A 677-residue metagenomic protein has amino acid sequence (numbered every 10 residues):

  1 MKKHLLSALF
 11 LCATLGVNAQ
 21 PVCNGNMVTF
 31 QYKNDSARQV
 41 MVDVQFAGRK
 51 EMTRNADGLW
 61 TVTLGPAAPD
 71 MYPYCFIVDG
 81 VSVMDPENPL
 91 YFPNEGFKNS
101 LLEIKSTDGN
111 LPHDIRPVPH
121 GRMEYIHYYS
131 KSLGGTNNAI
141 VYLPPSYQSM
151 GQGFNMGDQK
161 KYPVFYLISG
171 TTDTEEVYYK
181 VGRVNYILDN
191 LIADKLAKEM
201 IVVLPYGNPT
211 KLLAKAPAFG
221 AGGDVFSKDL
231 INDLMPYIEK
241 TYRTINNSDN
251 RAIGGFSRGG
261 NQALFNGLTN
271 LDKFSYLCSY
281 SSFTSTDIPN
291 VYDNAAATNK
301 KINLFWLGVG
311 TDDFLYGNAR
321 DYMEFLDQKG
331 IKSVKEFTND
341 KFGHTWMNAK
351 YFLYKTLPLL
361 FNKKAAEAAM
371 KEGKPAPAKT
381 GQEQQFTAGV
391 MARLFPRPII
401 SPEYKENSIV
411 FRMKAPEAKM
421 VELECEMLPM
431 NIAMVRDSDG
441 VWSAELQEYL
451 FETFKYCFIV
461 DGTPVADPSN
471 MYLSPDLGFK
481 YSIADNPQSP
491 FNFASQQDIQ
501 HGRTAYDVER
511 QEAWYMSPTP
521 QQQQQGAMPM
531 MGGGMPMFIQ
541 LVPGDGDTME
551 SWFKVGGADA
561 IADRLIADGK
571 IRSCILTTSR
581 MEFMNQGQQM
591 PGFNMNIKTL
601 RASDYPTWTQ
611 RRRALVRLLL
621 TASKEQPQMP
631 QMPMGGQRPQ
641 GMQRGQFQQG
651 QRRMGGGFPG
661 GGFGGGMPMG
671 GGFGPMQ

Functional and structural regions predicted by a protein language model:
H4-L15: Sec-dependent N-terminal signal peptides
V17-A19: Boundary at the C-terminal end of the N-terminal hydrophobic targeting segment
C23-R49, R54-Q384, Y404-M420, E426-M430 (+4 more regions): Non-catalytic cap/lid and distal C-terminal segments of serine-dependent acyl enzymes
M391-P396: Short, solvent-exposed loop/edge segments of extracellular or virion-exposed proteins
P398-I400: N-terminal secretory signal peptides
G635-G636, G641, G645, G650 (+2 more regions): Small-residue-biased low-complexity repeat regions
